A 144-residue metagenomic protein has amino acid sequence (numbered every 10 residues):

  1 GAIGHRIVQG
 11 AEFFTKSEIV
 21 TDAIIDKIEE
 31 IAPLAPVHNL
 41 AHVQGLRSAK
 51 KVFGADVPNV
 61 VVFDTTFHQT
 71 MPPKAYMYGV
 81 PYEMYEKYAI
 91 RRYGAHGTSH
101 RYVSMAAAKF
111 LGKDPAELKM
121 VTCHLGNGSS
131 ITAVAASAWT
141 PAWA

Functional and structural regions predicted by a protein language model:
G1-H38, P58-V60, T66-A75: Short beta-strand-loop/turn "lid" adjacent to the catalytic site in phosphate-handling enzymes
E18, A23, L40, P81-E83 (+1 more regions): Alpha-helix boundary/interfacial micro-motifs
K27-G45, Y88-R91, G97-R101: A gly/proline- and charged-residue-enriched helix-loop-helix capping module
P33, K51-A55, M105-K113: Generic secondary-structure signature for well-ordered alpha-helical cores
L40-N59: Conserved nucleotide-sugar donor-interacting segment of glycosyltransferase catalytic cores, predominantly GT-B
F53-D56, V61, M120, S130: Non-transmembrane, aqueous-exposed alpha-helical and coiled segments at domain scale
Q69-A144: Glycine-rich phosphate-binding loop of actin/hexokinase-like ATP-binding domains
